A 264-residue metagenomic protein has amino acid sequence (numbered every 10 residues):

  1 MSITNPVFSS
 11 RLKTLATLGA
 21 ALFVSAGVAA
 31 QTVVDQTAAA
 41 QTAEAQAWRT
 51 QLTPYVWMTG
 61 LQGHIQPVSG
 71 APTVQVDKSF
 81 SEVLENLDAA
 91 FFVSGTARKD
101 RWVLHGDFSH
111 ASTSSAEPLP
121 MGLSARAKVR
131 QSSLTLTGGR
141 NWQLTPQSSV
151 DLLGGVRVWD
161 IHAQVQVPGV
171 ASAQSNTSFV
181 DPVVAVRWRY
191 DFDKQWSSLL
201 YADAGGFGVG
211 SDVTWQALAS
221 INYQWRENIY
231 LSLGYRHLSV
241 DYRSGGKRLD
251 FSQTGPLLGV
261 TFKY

Functional and structural regions predicted by a protein language model:
M1-A47: Cleavable N-terminal export/targeting peptides
Q31-H110, G259-K263: Short glycine/proline- and aromatic-enriched beta-strand/turn motifs that initiate or cap beta-hairpins
Q46-W48, L87-F91, R130-L134, S148 (+3 more regions): Residues that define the transmembrane beta-barrel architecture of outer-membrane proteins
L52, V93-K99, L136-R140, G154-V156 (+4 more regions): Residues on the lipid-exposed face of transmembrane beta-strands in outer-membrane beta-barrel proteins
V56-G60, F80, K99-R101, F108-S114 (+6 more regions): Transmembrane beta-strands of outer-membrane beta-barrel pores
H64-S81, S112-V129, D160-N176, Y242-R248: Flexible, solvent-exposed loop segments that connect beta-strands
R101-L104, Q147-S148, K194-S198, W225-L231: Repeated loop/turn-to-beta-strand initiation elements of outer-membrane beta-barrel proteins
Q216-Y264: Predominantly the C-terminal beta-signal and adjacent terminal strand-loop region of outer-membrane beta-barrel
